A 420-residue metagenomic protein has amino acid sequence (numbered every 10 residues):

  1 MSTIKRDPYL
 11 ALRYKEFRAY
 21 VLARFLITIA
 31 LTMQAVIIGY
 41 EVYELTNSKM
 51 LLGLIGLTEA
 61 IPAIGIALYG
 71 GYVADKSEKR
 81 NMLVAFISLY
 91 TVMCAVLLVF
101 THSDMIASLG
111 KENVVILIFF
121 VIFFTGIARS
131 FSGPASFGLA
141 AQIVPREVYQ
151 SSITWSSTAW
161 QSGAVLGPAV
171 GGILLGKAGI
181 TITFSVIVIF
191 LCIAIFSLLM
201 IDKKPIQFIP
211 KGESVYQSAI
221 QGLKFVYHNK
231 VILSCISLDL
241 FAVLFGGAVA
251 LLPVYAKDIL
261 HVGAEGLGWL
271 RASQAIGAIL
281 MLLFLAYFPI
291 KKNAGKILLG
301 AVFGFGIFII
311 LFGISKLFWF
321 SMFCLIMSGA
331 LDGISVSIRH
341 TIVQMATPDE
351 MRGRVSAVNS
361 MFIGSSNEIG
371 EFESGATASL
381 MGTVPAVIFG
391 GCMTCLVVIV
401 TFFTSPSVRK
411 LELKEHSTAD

Functional and structural regions predicted by a protein language model:
S2-P62, K224-Q274: Helix-loop boundary and gating motifs at the non-cytosolic
A23, I55, F86, W155-G163 (+2 more regions): Hydrophobic alpha-helical segments of secondary membrane carriers
I38, F131-V144, I334-T347: Intracellular juxtamembrane helix-capping segments at the cytosolic ends of symmetry-related transmembrane helices
G65-Y69, K76, R80-V92, V96 (+6 more regions): C-terminal transmembrane bundle of multi-pass solute transporters/carriers
V99-F120, G313-L325: Helix-loop junctions at membrane interfaces in 12-TM secondary transporters
D104, G138, Q142, F184 (+3 more regions): Helix-loop junctions on the cytosolic side of multi-pass membrane transporters, especially the intracellular loop
E112-I122, G126, S151-I206, A272 (+3 more regions): Hydrophobic alpha-helical transmembrane segments
